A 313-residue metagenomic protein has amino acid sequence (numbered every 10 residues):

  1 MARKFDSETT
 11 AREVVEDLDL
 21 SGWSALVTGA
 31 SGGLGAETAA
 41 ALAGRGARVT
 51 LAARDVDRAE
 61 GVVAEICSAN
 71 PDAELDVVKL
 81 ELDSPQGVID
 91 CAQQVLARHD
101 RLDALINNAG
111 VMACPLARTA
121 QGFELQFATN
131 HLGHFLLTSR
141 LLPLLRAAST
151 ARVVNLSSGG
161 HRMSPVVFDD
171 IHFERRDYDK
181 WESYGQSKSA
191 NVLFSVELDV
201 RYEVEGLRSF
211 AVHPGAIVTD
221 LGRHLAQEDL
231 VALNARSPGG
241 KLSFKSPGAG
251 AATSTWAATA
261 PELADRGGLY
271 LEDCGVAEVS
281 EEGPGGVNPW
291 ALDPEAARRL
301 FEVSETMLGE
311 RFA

Functional and structural regions predicted by a protein language model:
A2-L230, T306-F312: Rossmann-fold NAD(P)H-dependent dehydrogenase/reductase core
A2-R3, S187, R236-P284, P294-R298: C-terminal helical subdomain
L51, L80, L242, P289-L292: Pocket-edge positions in alpha/beta enzyme catalytic cores
R118-T119, E281-V287: Short acidic, glycine/proline-rich loop/turn micro-motifs
L125, Y178, E182, P238-K241 (+1 more regions): Short coil/turn segments at secondary-structure junctions
E197, T253-W256, V303: Generic recognition of well-ordered alpha-helical segments
D229-N234, P289: A catalytic-pocket lid/entrance helix-loop region that shapes and gates access to the active site across common
W290-A313: C-terminal amphipathic/interface module of NAD(P)-dependent oxidoreductases and related NAD-binding regulators
